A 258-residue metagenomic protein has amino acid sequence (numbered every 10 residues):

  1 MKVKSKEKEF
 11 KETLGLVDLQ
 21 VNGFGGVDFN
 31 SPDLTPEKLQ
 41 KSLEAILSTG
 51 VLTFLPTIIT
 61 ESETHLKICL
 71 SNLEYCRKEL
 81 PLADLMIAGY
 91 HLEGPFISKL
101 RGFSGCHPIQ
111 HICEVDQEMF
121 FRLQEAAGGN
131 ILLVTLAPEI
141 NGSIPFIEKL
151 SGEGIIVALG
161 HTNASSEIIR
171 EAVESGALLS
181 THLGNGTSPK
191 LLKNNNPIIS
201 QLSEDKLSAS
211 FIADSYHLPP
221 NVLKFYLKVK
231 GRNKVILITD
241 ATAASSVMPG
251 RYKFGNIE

Functional and structural regions predicted by a protein language model:
M1-D33, L39-Q40, E44: Replace "His-x-His-based motif
G15-V17, A158, L179, L237-I238: Residue-level marker for buried hydrophobic side chains located in beta-strands that build the well-ordered beta-sheet
N22-D28, Q40-C69, L85-S98, A127-E139 (+3 more regions): Divalent metal-dependent hydrolysis catalytic cores, especially in the metallo-beta-lactamase
T35-E37, D116, F254-E258: Gly/Ser/Thr-rich active-site loops/lids in small-molecule metabolic enzymes that frequently grip phosphoryl groups
T64-Y75, F103: Metal-dependent catalytic neighborhoods of phosphoester/phosphodiester hydrolases
K78-L85, A127-G129, G152-E153, K230-G231: Short helix-capping segments at alpha-helix termini
L92, K99-N196: Divalent metal-binding pocket/active-site signature
F146, I168-E258: Active-site-adjacent C-terminal substructures of enzyme catalytic domains
